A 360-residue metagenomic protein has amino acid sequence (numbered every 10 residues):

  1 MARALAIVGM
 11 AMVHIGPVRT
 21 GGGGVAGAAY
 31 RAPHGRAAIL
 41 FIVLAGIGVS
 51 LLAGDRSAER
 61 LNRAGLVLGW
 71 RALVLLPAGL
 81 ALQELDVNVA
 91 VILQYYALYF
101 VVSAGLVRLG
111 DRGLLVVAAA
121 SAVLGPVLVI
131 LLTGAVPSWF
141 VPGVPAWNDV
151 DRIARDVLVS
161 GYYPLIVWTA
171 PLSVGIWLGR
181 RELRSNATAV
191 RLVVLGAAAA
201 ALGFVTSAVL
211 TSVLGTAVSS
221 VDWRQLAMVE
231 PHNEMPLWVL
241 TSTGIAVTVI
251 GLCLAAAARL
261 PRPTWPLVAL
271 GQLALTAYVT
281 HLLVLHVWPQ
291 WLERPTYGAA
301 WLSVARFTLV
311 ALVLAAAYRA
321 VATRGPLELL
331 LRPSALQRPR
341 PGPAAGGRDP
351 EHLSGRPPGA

Functional and structural regions predicted by a protein language model:
M1-A360: Alpha-helical transmembrane segments and their immediate juxtamembrane cytosolic regions
